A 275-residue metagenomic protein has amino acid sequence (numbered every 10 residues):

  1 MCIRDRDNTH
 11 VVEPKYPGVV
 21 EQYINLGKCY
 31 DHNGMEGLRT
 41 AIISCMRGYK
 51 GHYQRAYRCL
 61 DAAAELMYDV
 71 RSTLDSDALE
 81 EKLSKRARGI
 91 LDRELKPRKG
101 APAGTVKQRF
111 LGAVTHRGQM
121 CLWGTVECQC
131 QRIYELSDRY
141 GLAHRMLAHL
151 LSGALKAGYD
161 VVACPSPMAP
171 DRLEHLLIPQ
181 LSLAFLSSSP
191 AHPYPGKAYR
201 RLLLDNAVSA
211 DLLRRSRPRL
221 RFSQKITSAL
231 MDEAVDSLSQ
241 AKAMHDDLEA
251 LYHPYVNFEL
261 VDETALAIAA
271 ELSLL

Functional and structural regions predicted by a protein language model:
M1-I3: Short, small-residue-biased leader/transition segments that mark boundaries at the very start of proteins
D7-V12, S187-H192: Short, polar loop motifs at secondary-structure junctions
G18-D61, K197-M244: A glycine- and Lys/Arg-enriched "phosphate-lid" helix/loop adjacent to the NTP-binding pocket of small-molecule kinases
C59, A63-E94, L251-L275: Intrinsic-disorder/low-complexity recognition with aromatic hotspots
L91-T125: N-terminal pre-Walker A segment at the start of P-loop NTPase domains
M120, C128-A154: Glycine-rich phosphate-binding P-loop
K156-D171: Short beta-strand-centered segment that lines the nucleotide-binding/catalytic pocket of NTP-utilizing
S166, H175-I178, P190: Divalent-cation
